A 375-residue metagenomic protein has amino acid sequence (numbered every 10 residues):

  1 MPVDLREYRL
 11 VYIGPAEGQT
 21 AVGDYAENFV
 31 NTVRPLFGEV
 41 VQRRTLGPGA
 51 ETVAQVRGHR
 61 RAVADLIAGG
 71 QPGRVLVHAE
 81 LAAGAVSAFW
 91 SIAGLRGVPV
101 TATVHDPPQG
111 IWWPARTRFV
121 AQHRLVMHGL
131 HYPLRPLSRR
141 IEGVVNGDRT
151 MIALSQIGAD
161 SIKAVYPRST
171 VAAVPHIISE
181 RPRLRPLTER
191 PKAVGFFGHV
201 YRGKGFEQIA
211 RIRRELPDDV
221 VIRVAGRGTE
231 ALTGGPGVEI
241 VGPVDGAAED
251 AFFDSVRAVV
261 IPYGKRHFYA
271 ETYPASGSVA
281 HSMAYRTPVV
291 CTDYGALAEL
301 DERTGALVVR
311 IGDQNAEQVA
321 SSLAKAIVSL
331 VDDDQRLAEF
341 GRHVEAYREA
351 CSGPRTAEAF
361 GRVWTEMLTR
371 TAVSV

Functional and structural regions predicted by a protein language model:
D65-S87, P99-H105: Short N-terminal targeting/anchoring amphipathic segment
G94-R96, F119-M151: Membrane-proximal helix-turn-helix segments that form the acceptor-binding/catalytic region of lipid-linked
G143-T150, A159-I178: Helix-loop-beta element that forms the nucleotide-linked donor phosphate-binding surface in glycosyltransferases
R185, Q314-Q318, V331-L368: A charged, aromatic-enriched C-terminal amphipathic alpha-helix characteristic of glycosyltransferases across folds
R185-K204, A210-R213: Conserved donor-binding/catalytic core segment of Leloir-type glycosyltransferases
G228-A258: Nucleotide-activated donor-binding/catalytic signature segment of Leloir-type glycosyltransferases, i.e., the conserved
I261-A280, C291-E299: Nucleotide-sugar-dependent
A298-V328: Change "using UDP/GDP/dTDP sugars" to "using nucleotide sugars
